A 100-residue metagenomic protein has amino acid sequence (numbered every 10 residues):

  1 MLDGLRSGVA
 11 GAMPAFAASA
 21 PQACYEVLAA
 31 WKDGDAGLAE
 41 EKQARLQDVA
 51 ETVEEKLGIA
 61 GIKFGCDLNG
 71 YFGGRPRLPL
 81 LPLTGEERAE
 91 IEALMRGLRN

Functional and structural regions predicted by a protein language model:
M1, P21-C24, I59-G65, R88: A general structural signal for well-ordered alpha-helical segments in protein cores
M1-E54: Catalytic alpha/beta core domains of metabolic enzymes, predominantly
L5-V9, R45-L80: Conserved short secondary-structure transition element at the edge of the structured enzyme core that lines
W31-D33, D67, E90-L94: Short alpha-helix boundary/capping motifs
G34, L57, L83-E86: Short coil/turn linker and secondary-structure boundary residues
F72-N100: Flexible C-terminal active-site loop/helix
